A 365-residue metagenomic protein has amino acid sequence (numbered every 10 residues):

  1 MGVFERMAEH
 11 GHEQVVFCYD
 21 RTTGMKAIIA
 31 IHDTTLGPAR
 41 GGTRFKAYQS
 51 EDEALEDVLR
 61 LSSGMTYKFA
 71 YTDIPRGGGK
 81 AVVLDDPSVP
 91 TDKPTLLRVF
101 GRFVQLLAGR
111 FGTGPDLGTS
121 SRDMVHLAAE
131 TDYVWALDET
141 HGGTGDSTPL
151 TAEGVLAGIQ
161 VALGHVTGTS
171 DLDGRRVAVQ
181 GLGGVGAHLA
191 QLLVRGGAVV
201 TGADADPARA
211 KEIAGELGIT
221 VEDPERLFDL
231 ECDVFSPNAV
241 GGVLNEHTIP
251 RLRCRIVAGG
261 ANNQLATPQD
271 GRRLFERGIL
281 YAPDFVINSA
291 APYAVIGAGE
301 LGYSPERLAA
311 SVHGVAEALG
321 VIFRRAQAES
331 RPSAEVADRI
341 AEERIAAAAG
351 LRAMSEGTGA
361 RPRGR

Functional and structural regions predicted by a protein language model:
M1-H141: N-terminal ligand-binding/catalytic initiation module
F69, G184-L189, G242-L244, L265-T267 (+1 more regions): Short glycine/serine/threonine-rich phosphate/pyrophosphate-binding segments that cradle anionic phosphate groups
F69-I74, R110-P115, T167-R175, P224 (+2 more regions): Flexible, glycine/charged-enriched surface loops at secondary-structure junctions
F111, V200, V221, L280-Y281 (+1 more regions): Hydrophobic beta-strand scaffold residues
D146-S236: Glycine-rich phosphate/diphosphate-binding loop of Rossmann-like nucleotide-binding domains
L163, R255-R365: Adenosine-phosphate binding glycine-rich loop
P207-V286: Rossmann-like adenosine-cofactor binding region
